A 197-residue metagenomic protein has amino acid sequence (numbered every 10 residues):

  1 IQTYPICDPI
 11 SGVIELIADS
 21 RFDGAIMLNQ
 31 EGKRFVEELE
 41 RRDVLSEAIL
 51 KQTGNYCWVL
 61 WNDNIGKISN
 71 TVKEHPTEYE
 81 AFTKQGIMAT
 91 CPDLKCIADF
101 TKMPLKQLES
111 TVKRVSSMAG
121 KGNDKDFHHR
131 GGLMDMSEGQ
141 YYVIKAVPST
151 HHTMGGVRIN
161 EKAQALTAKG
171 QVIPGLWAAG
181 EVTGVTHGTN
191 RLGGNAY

Functional and structural regions predicted by a protein language model:
I1-Y197: Residues forming the flavin
